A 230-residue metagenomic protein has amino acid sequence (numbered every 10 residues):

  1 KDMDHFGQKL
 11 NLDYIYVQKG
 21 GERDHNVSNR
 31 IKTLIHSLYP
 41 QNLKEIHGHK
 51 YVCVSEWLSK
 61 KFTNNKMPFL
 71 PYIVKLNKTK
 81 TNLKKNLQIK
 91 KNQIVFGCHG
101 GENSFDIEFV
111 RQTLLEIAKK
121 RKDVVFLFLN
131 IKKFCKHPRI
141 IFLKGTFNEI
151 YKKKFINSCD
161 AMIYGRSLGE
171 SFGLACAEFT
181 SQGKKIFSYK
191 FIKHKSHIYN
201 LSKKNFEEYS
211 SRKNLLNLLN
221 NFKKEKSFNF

Functional and structural regions predicted by a protein language model:
K1-S59: Extended catalytic core of nucleotide-activated donor transferases of GT-like folds
D4-Q8, N148-D160, S181: Short acidic alpha-helix that forms the nucleotide-activated donor recognition element in Leloir-type transferases
N11-Y14, K154-S171, K184-K185: Acidic donor-binding loop of glycosyltransferase active sites
N42-P68, V74-K78, K133: A short, active-site helix/loop in glycosyltransferases that binds the activated sugar's phosphate group
N64, L70-P138, F142-E149: Conserved catalytic-core segment of nucleotide-activated headgroup transferases in glycan assembly
K153, C176-S181, K195-S196: Short alpha-helical segment that forms part of, or immediately flanks, the ligand-binding pocket in carbohydrate-active
Y164-A175, S188-I198: Nucleotide-sugar-dependent
H194-K223: Change "using UDP/GDP/dTDP sugars" to "using nucleotide sugars
